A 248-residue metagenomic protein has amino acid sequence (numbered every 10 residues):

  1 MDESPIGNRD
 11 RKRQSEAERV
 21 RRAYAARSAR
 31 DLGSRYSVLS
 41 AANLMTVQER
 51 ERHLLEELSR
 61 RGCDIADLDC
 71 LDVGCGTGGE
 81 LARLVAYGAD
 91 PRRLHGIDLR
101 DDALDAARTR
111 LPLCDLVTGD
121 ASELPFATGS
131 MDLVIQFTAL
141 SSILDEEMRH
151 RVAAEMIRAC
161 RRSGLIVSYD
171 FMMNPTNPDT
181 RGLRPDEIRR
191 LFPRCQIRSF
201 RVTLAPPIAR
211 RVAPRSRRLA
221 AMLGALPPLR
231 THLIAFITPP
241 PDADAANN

Functional and structural regions predicted by a protein language model:
M1-S37: N-terminal, positively charged/glycine-rich alpha-helical extensions of SAM-dependent methyltransferases
V47-A66, R83: Conserved alpha-helix/loop element of class I SAM-dependent methyltransferases that forms part of the SAM/SAH-binding
L71, G78-E123: Class I SAM-dependent methyltransferase SAM/SAH-binding core
I135: A conserved beta-strand element that flanks and buttresses the S-adenosyl-L-methionine
H150-R162: A short glycine-rich, Lys/Arg-flanked "PGG" loop and its adjoining helix->strand segment in the class I
S163-D170: Conserved beta-strand signature within the Rossmann-like core of class I S-adenosyl-L-methionine
T180-C195, S199-R201: Short alpha-helix
R215-N248: Core SAM-dependent methyltransferase catalytic element
